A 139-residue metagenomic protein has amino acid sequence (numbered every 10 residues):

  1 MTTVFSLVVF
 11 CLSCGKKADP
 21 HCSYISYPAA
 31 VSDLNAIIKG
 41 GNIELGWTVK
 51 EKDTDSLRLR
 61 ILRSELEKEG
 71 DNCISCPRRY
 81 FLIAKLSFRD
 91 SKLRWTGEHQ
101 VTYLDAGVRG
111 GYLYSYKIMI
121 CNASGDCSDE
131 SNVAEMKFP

Functional and structural regions predicted by a protein language model:
M1-T3: Bacterial N-terminal signal peptides that target proteins for export
F10-S13: C-terminal motif of bacterial Sec signal peptides marking the signal peptidase cleavage site
G15-L57, G110, G125-P139: Pro/Thr/Ser/Gly-rich low-complexity, intrinsically disordered linker/stalk tracts
R58-R109, D126-N132: Recognizes extended acidic, P/S/T-rich segments that occur within or adjacent to Ig-like beta-sandwich modules
N122: Acidic surface patches and DE-rich sequence motifs
